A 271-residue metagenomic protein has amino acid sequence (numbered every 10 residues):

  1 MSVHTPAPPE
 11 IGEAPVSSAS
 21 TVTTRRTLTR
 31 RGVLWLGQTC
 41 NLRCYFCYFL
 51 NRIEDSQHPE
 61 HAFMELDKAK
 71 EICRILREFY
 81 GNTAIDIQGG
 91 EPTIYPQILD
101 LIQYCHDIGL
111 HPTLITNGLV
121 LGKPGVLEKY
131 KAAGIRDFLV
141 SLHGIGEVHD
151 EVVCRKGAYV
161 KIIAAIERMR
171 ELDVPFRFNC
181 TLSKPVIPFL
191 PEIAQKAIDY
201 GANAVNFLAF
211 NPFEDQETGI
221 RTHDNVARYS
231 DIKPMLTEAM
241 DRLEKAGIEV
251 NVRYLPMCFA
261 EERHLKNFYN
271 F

Functional and structural regions predicted by a protein language model:
M1-P6, E13, P59, A132-A133 (+3 more regions): Radical SAM enzyme [4Fe-4S]-AdoMet core and its adjacent flexible, acidic and glycine-rich loops/tails across
S2-D137: Conserved alpha-helical substructure of the radical SAM core
N41-C44, G146, Y159: Internal amphipathic alpha-helical segments of the cytochrome P450 catalytic fold
L50-I53, G144-G146, N211: Short, histidine-centered active-site or binding-site loop motifs used for metal coordination, general acid-base
L119-L121, G146-E147, F213: Short gly/pro/ser/thr-enriched loop/turn and capping motifs at secondary-structure boundaries
